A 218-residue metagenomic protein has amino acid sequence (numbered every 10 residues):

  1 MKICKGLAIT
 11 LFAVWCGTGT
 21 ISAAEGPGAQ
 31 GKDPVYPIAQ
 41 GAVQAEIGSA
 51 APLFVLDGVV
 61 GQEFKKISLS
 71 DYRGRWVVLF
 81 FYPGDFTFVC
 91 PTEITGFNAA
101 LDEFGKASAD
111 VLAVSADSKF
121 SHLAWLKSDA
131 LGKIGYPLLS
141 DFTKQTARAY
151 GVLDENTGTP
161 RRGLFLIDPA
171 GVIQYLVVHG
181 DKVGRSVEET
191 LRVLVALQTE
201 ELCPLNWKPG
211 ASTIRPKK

Functional and structural regions predicted by a protein language model:
M1-A8: Bacterial N-terminal signal peptides that target proteins for export
A8-G19: Bacterial N-terminal signal peptides
A23-K218: Chalcogenol-based redox active-site neighborhoods
